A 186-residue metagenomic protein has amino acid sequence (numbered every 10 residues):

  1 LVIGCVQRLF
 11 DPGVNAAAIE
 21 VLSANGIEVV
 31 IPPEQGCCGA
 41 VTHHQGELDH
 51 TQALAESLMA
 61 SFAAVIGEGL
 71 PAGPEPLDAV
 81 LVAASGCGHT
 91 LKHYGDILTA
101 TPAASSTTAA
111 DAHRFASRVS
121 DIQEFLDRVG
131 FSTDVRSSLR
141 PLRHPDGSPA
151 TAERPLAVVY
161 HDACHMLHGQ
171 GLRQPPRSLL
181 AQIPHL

Functional and structural regions predicted by a protein language model:
V2-L186: Iron-sulfur cluster-binding electron-transfer modules in prokaryotic oxidoreductases
